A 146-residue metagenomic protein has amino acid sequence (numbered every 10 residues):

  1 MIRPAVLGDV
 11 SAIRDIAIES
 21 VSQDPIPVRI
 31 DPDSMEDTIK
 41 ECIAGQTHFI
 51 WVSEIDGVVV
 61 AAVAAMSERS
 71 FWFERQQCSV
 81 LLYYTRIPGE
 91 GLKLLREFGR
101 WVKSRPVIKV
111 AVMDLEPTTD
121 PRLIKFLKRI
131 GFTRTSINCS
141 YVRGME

Functional and structural regions predicted by a protein language model:
M1-D15: A short beta-loop-alpha structural element at the N-terminal edge of CoA-dependent acyl/N-acetyltransferase catalytic
I18-I39: Conserved GNAT-fold acetyl-CoA-binding loop/helix
K40-V52: A short helix-loop-beta-strand connector motif used in the catalytic cores of GNAT acetyltransferases and, in some
V52, V58-S67: Conserved beta-strand in the GNAT
R69-V80, T135: A conserved beta-turn-beta hairpin within the catalytic core of GNAT-like acetyltransferases that forms part
S79-E90: A short, internal acetyl-CoA/4′-phosphopantetheine-binding micro-motif in the GNAT/acyltransferase core
G89-V102: Conserved acetyl-CoA-binding loop-helix of GNAT-fold acetyltransferases
A111-L123: Conserved beta-strand-loop-alpha-helix junction that forms the acyl-donor binding cleft
